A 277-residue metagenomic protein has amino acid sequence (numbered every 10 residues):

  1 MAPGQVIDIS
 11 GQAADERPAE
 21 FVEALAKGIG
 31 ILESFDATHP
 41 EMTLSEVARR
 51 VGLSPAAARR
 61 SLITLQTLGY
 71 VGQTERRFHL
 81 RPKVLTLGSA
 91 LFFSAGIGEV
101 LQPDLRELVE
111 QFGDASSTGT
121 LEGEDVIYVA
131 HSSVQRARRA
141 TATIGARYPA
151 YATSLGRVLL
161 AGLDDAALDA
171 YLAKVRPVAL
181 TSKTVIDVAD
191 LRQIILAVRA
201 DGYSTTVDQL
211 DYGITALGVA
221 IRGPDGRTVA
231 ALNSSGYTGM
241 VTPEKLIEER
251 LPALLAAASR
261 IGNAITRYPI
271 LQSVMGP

Functional and structural regions predicted by a protein language model:
A2-G11, A137-Y212, P277: Short, solvent-exposed recognition segments
A2-S94, G98, S259-R267: N-terminal helix-turn-helix
F21-L25, R81, S94, G98 (+7 more regions): Short, structured helix-loop boundary elements
H79-V175: Amphipathic alpha-helical effector-binding/dimerization core of metabolite-sensing transcriptional regulators
D201, T228-P277: Juxtadomain coupling helices with adjacent low-complexity linkers
T215-V219: Short hydrophobic beta-strand micro-motif common in sensory/regulatory domains
I221-P224: Sensor-regulatory modules in signal-transduction proteins
